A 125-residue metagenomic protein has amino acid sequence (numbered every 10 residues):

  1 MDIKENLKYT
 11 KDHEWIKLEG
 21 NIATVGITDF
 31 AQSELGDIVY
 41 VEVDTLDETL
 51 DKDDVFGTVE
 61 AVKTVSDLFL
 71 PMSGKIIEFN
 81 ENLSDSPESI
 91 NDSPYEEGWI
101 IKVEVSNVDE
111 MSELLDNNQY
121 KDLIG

Functional and structural regions predicted by a protein language model:
M1-V55, E88, D92-G125: Acidic, low-complexity mobile loops and tails
K8, K63, D67: ABC ATPase A-loop
L18, A61-V62, P71: A short, compositionally biased micro-patch
A61-T64, E81: Short, conserved catalytic or interaction motifs in soluble domains
D67-P71, E104: Histidine- and aromatic-rich ligand-binding microenvironments
S73-S89, S93: Short peripheral tails and domain-boundary helices/loops at the edges of structured domains
